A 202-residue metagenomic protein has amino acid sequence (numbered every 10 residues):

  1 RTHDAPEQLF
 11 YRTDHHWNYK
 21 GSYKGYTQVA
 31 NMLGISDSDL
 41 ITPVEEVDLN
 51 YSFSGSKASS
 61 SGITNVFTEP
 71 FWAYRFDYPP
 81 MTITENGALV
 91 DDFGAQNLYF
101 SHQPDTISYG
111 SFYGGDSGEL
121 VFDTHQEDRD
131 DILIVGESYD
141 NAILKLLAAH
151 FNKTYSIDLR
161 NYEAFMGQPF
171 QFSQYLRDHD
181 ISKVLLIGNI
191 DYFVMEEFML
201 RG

Functional and structural regions predicted by a protein language model:
R1-G202: Extracellular glycan-modifying ectodomains
